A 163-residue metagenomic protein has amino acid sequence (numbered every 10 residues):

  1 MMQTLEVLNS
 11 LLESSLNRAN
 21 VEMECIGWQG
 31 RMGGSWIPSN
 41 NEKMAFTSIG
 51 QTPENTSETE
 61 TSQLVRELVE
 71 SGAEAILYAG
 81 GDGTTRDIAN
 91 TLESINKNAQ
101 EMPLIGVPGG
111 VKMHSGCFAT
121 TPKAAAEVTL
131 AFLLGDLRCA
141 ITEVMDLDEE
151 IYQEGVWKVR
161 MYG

Functional and structural regions predicted by a protein language model:
M1-A73, E127-G163: ATP/NTP phosphate-donor binding region
Q29-G34, Y78-R86, G110-K112: Gly/Ser/Thr-rich loops at beta-strand to alpha-helix junctions that form or flank small-molecule/cofactor-binding
I37, D87-A89, G116: Short glycine-/acidic-enriched loop or helix-start segments at secondary-structure transitions that form or flank
L64-L68, A73-Y78, I88-S94, L104: Nuclease catalytic cores that cleave nucleic-acid phosphodiester bonds, predominantly acidic two-metal-ion
A79, L92-T121: Short, acidic/small-residue loops that bind anionic groups at enzyme active sites
D82, D87, N98-E101, D136 (+1 more regions): Acidic-enriched, low-complexity/disordered segments with a strong bias for Aspartate over Glutamate
P122-A126: A structural-propensity feature for long, helix-poor, extended segments
